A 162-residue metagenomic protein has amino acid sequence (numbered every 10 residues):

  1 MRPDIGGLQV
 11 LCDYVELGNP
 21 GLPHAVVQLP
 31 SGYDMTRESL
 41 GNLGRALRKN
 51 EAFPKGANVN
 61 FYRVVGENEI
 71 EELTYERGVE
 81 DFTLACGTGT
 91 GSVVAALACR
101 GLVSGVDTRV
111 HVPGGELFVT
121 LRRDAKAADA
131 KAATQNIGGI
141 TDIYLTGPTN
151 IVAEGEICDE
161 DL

Functional and structural regions predicted by a protein language model:
M1-A85, V94-L162: Active-site proximal loop and beta-alpha junction motif in alpha/beta enzyme cores
